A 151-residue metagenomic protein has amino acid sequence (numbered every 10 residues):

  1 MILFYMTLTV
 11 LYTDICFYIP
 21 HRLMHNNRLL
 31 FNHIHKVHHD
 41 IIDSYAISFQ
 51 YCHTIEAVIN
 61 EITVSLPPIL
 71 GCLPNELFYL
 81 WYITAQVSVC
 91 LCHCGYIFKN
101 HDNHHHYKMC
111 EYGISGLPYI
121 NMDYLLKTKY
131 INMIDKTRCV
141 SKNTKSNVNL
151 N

Functional and structural regions predicted by a protein language model:
M1-I15: Alpha-helical transmembrane segments
C16, M24-N151: Cytosolic/stromal cytosol-facing helical appendages immediately following the last transmembrane segment
H21: Conserved hydrophobic/aromatic pocket- or pore-lining residues that grip, position, or stack substrates in active sites
